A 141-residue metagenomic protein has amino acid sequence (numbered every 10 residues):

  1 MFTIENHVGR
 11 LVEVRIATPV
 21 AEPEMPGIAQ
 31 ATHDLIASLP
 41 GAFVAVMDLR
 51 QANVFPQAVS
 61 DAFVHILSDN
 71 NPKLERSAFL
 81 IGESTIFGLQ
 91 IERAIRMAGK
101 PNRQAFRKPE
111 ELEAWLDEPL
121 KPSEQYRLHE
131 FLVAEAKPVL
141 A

Functional and structural regions predicted by a protein language model:
M1-A141: Amphipathic, Lys/Arg-enriched alpha-helical "gate/interface" segment within cytosolic domains that mediates
